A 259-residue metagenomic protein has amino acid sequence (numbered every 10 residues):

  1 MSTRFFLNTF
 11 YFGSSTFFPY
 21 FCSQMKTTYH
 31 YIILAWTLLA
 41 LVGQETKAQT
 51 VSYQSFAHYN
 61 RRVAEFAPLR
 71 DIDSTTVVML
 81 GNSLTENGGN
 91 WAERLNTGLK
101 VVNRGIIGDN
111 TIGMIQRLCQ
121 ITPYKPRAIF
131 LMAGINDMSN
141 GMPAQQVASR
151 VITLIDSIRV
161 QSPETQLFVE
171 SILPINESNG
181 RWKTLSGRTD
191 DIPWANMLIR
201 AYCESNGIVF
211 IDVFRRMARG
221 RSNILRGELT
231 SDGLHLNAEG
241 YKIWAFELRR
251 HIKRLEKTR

Functional and structural regions predicted by a protein language model:
M1, F5-T50: Bacterial Sec-dependent N-terminal signal peptides
A48-A128, I224: Serine-esterase "nucleophile elbow" of acetyl-processing enzymes
Q49, P174-R259: Catalytic His-Asp segment of secreted/periplasmic serine-dependent ester chemistry enzymes
N103-I106, I135-V147, W182-R188: Surface-exposed cleft-lining segments at the edges of enzyme active sites
R104-I107, F130-M138, I172, A218: Cell-envelope and extracellular/periplasmic
A144-L154, I192-A195: Charged helix-capping and loop-helix junction motifs
S162-Q166: A short helix->loop->beta-strand "cap" motif at the edges of active sites that frequently abuts
